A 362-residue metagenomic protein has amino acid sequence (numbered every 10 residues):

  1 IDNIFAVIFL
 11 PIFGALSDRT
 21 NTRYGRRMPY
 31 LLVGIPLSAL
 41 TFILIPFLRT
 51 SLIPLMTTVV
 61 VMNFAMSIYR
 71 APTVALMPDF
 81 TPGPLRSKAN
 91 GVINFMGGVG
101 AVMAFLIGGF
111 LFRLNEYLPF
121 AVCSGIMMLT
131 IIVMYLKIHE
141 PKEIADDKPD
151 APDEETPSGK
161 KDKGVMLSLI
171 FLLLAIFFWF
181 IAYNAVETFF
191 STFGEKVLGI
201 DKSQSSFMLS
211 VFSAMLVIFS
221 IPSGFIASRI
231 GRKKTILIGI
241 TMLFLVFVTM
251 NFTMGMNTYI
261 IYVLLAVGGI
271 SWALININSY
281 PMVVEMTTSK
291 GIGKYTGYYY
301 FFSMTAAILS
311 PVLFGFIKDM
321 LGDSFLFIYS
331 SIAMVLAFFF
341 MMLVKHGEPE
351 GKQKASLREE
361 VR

Functional and structural regions predicted by a protein language model:
A6, S87-F112, Y300-S310: Glycine-rich segments within core transmembrane alpha-helices of 12-TM secondary carriers
I8-Y24, F219-R232, K318: Helix-to-loop junctions at the C-terminal end of transmembrane segments in multipass secondary transporters
L31-T50, T241-G255: C-terminal ends and interior cores of transmembrane alpha-helices in multi-pass membrane transporters/permeases
T41-L44, S51-Y69, I260-L274: Hydrophobic core of transmembrane alpha-helices in multi-pass small-molecule transporters, especially MFS/SLC-type
I68-T81, L274-T288: Intracellular juxtamembrane helix-capping segments at the cytosolic ends of symmetry-related transmembrane helices
K142-L174, L357-R362: Juxtamembrane intracellular "pre-TM" segments in multi-pass secondary transporters
T188-S205: Short amphipathic helix-loop junctions that connect adjacent transmembrane helices in Major Facilitator Superfamily/SLC
K233-N278: C-terminal transmembrane helical hairpin of 12-TM major facilitator-type secondary transporters
